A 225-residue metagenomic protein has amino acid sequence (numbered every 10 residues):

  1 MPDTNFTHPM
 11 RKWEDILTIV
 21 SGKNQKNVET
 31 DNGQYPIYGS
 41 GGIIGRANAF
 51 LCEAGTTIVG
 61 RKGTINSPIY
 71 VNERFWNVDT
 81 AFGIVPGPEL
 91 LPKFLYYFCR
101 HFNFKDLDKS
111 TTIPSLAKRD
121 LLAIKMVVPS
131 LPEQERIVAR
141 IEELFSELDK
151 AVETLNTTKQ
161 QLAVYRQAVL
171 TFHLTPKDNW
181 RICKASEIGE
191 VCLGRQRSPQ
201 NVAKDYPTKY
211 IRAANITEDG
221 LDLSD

Functional and structural regions predicted by a protein language model:
M1-N24, V28-G39, A123-V138, S146 (+3 more regions): Non-catalytic DNA-recognition/assembly elements of restriction-modification systems
R11-A54, V71-N72, W76-D79, S186-Q200 (+1 more regions): Sequence-specific dsDNA recognition surfaces
G39-H101, K109-L121, G194, R212-A213: A short beta-sheet element
S146-V152: Short arginine-rich
D205: N-terminal basic, Ser/Thr-rich segments that initiate or prime the first beta/alpha elements at protein or domain
